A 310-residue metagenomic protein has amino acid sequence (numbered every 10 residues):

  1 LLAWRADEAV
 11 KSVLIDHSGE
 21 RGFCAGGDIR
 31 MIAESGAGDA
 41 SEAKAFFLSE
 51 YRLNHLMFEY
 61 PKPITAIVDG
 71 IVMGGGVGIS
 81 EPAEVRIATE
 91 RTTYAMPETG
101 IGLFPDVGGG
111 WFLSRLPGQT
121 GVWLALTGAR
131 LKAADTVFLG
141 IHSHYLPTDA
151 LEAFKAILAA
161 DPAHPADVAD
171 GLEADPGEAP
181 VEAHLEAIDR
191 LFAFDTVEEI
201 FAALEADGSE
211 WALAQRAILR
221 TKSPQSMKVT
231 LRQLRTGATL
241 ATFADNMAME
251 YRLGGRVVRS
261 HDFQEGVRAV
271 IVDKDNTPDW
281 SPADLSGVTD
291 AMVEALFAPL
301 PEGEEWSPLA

Functional and structural regions predicted by a protein language model:
L1-A37, L56-I67, T89-T92: A structural preference for short, pocket-lining loop segments at secondary-structure junctions
I15, D28, I79-S80, D135-T136 (+2 more regions): Hydrophobic/aromatic residues within transmembrane alpha-helices of multi-pass small-molecule transporters
I29-V68, G109, V293-E302: An acidic, glycine-rich surface segment that forms the CoA-thioester-binding/catalytic face of crotonase-fold enzymes
M57-I101, W123-L124, G128-A129, A133: Glycine-rich beta-to-alpha active-site loop
A83-D106, F138-K155: Gly/Pro- and small hydrophobic-enriched strand-loop and loop-to-helix capping segments that sit at the rims
G110-Q119: Hydrophobic, secondary-structure "cap" segments at the distal end of domains
F138-K222: Amphipathic alpha-helical blocks and their helix-capping loop/short-beta junctions
L253, H261, E265-A310: C-terminal amphipathic alpha-helical interaction region
